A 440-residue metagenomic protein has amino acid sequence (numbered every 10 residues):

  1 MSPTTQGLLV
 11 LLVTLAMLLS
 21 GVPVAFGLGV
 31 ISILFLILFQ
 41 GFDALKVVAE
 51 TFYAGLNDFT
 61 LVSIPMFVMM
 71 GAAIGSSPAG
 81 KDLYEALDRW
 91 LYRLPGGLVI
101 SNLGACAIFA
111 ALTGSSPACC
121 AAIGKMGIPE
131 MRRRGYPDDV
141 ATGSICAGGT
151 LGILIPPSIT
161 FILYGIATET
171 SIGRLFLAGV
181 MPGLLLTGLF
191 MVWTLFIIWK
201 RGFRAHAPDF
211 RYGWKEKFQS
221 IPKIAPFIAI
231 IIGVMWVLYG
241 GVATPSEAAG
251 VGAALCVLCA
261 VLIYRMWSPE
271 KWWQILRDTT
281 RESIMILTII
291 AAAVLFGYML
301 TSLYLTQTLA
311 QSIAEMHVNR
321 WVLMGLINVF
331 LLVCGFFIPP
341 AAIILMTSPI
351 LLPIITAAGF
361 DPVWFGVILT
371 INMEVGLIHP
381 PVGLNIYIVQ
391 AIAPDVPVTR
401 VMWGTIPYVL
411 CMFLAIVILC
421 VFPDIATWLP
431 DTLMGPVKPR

Functional and structural regions predicted by a protein language model:
M1-R440: Alpha-helical transmembrane segments of multi-pass membrane transport proteins
